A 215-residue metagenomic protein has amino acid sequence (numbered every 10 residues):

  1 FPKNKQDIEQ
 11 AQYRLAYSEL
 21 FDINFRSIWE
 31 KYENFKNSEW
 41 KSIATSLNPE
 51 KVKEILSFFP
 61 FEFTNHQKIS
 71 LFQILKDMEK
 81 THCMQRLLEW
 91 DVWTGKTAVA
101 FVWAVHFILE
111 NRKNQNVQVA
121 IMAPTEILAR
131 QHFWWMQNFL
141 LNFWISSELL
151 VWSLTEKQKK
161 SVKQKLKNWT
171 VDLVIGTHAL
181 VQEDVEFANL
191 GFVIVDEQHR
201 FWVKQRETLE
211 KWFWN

Functional and structural regions predicted by a protein language model:
F1-F58: Upstream accessory/linker segments immediately N-terminal to the RecA-like ATPase cores of bacterial MutS and a subset
W40-W90: Conserved pre-motif I regulatory segment
I69, G95-V102: Phosphate-binding Walker
Q85, V99-W134, L141-I145: Conserved SF1/SF2 helicase motif Ia
N116-A120, S146, W169-L173, N189-F192 (+1 more regions): Loop/turn-to-beta-strand initiation segments
I127-K165: Conserved helix-turn-beta segment of the N-terminal RecA-like "Helicase ATP-binding" lobe in SF1/SF2 helicases
S153-V174, V181-L190: Conserved motor-coupling elements within RecA-like helicase/translocase cores
K165, A179-N215: SF2 helicase catalytic motif II
